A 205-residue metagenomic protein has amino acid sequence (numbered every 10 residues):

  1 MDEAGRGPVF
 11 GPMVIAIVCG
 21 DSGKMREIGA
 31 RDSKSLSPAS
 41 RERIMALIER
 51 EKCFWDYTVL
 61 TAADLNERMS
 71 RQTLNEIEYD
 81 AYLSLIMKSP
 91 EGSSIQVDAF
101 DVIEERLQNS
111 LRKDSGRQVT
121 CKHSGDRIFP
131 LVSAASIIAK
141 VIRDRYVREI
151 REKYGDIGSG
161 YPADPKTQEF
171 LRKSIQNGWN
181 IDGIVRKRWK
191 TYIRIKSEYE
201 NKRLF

Functional and structural regions predicted by a protein language model:
M1-F205: RNase H-like, Mg2+-dependent phosphodiesterase core, and more generally RNA phosphate-backbone-engaging helix-loop
